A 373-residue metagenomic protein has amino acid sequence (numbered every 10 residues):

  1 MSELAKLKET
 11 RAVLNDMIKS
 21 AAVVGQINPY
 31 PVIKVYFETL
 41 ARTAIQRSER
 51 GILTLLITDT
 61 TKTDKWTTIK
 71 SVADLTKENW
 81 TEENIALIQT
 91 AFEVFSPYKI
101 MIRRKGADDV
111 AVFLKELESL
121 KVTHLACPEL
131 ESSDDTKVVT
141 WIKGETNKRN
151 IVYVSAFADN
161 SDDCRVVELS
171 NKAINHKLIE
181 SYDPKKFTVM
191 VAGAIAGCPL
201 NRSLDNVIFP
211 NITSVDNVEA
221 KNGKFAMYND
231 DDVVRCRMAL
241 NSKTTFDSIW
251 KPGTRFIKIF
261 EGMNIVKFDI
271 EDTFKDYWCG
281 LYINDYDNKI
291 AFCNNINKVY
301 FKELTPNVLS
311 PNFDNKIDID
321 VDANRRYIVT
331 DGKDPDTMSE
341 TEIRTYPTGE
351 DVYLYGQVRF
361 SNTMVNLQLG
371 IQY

Functional and structural regions predicted by a protein language model:
M1-L4, R11, S20-A21, T90 (+3 more regions): Residue-level detector of intrinsically disordered, flexible termini and proteolytic processing junctions
S2-E82, M227-Y373: Structured, hydrophobic secondary-structure cores that serve as assembly/anchoring elements
E3, K19, A173-E180, N206-I208 (+1 more regions): N-terminal leader/targeting segments
S20-V23, T39-T43, I85-F92, A111-F113 (+1 more regions): Intrinsically disordered, low-complexity boundary segments flanking structured domains
I52, K121-T123, R149, K221-K224: Short, surface-exposed beta-edge/turn micro-motifs
E83-L204: Extracellular Cys-Trp
E93-S96, P210, D247, D314: Compositionally biased, low-structure terminal segments
K186-K251: Extended, charged amphipathic alpha-helical segments
